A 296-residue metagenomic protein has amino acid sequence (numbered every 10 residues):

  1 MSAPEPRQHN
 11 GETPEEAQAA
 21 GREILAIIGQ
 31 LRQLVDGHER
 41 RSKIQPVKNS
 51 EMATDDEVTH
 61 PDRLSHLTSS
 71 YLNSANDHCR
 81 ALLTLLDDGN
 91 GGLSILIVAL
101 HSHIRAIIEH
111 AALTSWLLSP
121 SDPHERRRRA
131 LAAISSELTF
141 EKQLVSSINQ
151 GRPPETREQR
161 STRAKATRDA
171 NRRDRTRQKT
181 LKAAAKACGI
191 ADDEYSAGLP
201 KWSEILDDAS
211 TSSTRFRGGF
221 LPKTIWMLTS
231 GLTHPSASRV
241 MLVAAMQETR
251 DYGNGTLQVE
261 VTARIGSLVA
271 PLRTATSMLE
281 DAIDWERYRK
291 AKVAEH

Functional and structural regions predicted by a protein language model:
S2-H66, L138-H296: Secondary-shell segments that build the walls of catalytic and ion/ligand-binding clefts
D55-S119: Long, hydrophobic/aromatic-enriched structural stretches that serve as scaffold segments
S74, H78-D88, S136-Q143, L228-L232: Solvent-exposed, amphipathic alpha-helical segments
N90, D122-P123, A244, K290: Residue-level detector of alpha-helical recognition elements and their boundaries
N90-S94, P123-H124, R128, T211-G219: Intrinsically disordered, low-complexity coil segments
I97-Q150: Internal, hydrophobic cores of structured domains that mediate oligomerization or house catalytic pockets within large
